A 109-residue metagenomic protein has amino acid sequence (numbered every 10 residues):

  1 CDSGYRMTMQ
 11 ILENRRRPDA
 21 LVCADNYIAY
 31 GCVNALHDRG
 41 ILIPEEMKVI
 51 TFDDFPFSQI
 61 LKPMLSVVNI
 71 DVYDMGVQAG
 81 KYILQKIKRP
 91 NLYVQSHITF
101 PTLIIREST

Functional and structural regions predicted by a protein language model:
C1: Conserved active-site histidine-acidic residue motif and adjacent donor-binding/catalytic loop of glycosyltransferases
M7-T109: Flexible loop/turn connectors
